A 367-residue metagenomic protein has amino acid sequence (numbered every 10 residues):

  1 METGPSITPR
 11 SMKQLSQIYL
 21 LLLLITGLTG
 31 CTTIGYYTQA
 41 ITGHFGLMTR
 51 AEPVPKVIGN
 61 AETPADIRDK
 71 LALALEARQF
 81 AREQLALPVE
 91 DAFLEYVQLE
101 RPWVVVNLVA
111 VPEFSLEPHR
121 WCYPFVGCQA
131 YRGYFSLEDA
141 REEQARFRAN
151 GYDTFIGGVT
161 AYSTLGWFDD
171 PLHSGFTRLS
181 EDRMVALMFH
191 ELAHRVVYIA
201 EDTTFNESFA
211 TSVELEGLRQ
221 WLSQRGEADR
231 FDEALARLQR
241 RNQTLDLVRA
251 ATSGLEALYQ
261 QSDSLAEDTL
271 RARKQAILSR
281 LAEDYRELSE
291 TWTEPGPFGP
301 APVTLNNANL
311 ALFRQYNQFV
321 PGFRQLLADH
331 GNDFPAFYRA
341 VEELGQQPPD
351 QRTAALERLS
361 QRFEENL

Functional and structural regions predicted by a protein language model:
M1-S11, L222: N-terminal amphipathic/basic-hydrophobic helices that include classical n-h-c signal peptides and signal-anchor
P9-Y19: Bacterial N-terminal signal peptides that target proteins for export
T29-G30: C-terminal motif of bacterial Sec signal peptides marking the signal peptidase cleavage site
T33-A40, L47-P55, G175, D182 (+3 more regions): Metalloprotease/metallohydrolase-associated module, dominated by Zn2+-dependent proteases
H44-A81: Amphipathic alpha-helical packing elements
M48-T63, W121-Q129, V303-L305, P321: Acidic/histidine-rich, surface-exposed loop or edge segments in extracytoplasmic proteins
A77-R241, S253: Acidic/His-rich structured neighborhood in mature extracellular/periplasmic domains
R249-L367: Pan-zinc metallopeptidase signature
